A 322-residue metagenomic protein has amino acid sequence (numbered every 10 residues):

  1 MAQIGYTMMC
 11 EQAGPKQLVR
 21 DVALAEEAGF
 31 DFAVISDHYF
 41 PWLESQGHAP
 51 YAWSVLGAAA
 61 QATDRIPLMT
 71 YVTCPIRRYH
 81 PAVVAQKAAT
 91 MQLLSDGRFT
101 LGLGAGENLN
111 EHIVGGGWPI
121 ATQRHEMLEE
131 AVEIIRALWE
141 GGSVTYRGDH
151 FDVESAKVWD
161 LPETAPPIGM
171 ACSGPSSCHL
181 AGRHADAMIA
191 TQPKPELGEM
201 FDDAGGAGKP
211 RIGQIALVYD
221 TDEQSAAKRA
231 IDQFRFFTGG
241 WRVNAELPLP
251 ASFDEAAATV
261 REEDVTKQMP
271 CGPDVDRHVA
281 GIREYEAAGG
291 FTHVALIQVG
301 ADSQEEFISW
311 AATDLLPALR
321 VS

Functional and structural regions predicted by a protein language model:
M1-S322: Active-site-adjacent structural elements that line small-molecule/cofactor binding pockets in enzymes
